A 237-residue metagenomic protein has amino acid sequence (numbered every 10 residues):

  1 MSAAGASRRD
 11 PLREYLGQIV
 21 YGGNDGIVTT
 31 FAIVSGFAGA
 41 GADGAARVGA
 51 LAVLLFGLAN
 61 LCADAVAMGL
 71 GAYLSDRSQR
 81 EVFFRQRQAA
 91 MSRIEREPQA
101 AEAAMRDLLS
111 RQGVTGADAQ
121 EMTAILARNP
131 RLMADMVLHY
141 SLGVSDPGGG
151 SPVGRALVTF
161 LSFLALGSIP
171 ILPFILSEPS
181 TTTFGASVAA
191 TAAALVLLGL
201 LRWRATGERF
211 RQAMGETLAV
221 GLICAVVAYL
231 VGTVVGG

Functional and structural regions predicted by a protein language model:
M1-D76: Internal alpha-helical transmembrane segments
M1-Y15, D76-F160: Cytosol/matrix-facing amphipathic helices and coiled-coil assembly/linker segments of eukaryotic membrane proteins
P11-G22, V48-L58, D118, P152-L157 (+2 more regions): The feature identifies polytopic integral membrane transport proteins across all domains of life
G26-I33, T159-P170: Core segments of transmembrane alpha-helices that mediate helix-helix packing or line hydrophobic substrate/ligand
G167, E216-Y229: Small-residue-rich segments of transmembrane alpha-helices in multi-pass membrane proteins, especially helix faces
T181-A193: Structural signature of hydrophobic alpha-helical transmembrane segments
L197-L222: Interfacial loop-to-transmembrane junctions
V227-G237: Juxtamembrane boundary at the C-terminal end of a transmembrane helix
